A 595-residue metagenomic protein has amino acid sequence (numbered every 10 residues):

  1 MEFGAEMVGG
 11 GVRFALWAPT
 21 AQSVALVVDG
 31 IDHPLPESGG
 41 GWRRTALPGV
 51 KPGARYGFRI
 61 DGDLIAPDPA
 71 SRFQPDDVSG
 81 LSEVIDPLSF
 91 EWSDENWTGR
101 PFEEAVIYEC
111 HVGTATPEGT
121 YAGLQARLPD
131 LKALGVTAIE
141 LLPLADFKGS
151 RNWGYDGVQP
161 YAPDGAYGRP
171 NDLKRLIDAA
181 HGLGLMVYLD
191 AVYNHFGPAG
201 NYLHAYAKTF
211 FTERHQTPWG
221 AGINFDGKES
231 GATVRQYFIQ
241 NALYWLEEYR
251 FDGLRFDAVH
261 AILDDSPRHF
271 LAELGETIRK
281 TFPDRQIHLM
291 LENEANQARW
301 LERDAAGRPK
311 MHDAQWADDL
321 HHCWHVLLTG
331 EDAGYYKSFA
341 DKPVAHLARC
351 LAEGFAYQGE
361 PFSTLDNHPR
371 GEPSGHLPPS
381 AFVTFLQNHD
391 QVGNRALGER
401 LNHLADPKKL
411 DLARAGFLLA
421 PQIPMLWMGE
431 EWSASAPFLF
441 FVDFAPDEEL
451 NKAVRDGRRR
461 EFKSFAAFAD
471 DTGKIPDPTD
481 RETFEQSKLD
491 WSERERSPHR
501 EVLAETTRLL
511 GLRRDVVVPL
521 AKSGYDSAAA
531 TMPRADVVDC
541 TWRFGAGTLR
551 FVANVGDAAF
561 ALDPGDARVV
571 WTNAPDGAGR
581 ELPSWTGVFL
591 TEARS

Functional and structural regions predicted by a protein language model:
M1, Y357-R370, L426-F441, F468-L549: Glycan-recognition and catalytic regions of carbohydrate-active enzymes
M1-G9, D32-E109, T116-G119, D130 (+1 more regions): The feature marks proteins involved in alpha-glucan
G10-F14: Structural beta-strand segments of beta-rich domains
W17-S23, G556-A558, G565-D566: Short proline/glycine-enriched turn/loop motifs at strand-loop junctions of beta-rich domains
A18, P52-A54, A578-S595: C-terminal beta-strand-rich structural cap/linker in extracellular carbohydrate-active enzymes
I60-E95, L183, N201-P218, A333-E353 (+3 more regions): Core domains of carbohydrate- and sulfate-ester-processing enzymes
P75, E95-F102, H111-R250, R255-H288 (+2 more regions): Substrate-binding/active-site clefts of carbohydrate-active enzymes
G275-A469: Conserved alpha/beta catalytic core and glycan-binding cleft of carbohydrate-active enzymes
